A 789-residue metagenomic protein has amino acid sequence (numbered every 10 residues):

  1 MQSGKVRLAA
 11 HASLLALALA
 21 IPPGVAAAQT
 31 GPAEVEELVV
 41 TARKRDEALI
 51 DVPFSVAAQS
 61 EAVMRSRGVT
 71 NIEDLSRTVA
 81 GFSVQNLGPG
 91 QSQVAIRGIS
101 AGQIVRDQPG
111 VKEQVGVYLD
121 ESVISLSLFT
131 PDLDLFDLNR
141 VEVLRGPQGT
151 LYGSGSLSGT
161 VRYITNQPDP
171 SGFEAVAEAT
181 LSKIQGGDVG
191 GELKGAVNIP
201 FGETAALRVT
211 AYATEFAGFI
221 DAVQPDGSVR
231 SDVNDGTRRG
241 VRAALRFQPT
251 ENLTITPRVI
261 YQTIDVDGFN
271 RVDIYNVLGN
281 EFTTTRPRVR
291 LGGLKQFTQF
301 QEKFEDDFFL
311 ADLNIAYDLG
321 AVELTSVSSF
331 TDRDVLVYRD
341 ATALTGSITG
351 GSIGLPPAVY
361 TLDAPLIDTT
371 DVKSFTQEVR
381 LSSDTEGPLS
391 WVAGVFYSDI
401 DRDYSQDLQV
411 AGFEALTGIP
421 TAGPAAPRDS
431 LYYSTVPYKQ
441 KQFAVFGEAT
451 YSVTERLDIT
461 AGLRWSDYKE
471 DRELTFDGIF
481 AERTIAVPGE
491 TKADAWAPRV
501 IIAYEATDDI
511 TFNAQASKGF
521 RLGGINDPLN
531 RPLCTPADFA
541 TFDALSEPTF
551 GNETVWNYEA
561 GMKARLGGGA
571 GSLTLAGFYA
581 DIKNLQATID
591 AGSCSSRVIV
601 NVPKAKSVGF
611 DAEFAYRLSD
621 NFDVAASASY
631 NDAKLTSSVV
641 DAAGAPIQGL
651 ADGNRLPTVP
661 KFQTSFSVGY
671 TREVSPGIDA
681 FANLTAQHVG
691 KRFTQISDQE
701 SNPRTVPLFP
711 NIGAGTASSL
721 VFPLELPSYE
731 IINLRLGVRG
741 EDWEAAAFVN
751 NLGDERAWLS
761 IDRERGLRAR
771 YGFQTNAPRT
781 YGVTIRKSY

Functional and structural regions predicted by a protein language model:
M1-T78, N198, E251, A311 (+2 more regions): N-terminal Sec signal peptide and the immediately downstream disordered periplasmic leader that contains the TonB box
V35-P170, A560: Acidic, small-polar-rich N-terminal luminal/periplasmic segments of exported/outer-membrane proteins
K112-Q114, F136-R145, T150-Q224, S228-V241 (+6 more regions): Outer-membrane beta-barrel translocator/receptor signature
Q185-F269, D371-Q377, S382-I400, P437-S452 (+3 more regions): Transmembrane beta-barrel wall of Gram-negative outer-membrane proteins
K194, D312-A341, E505, T511-Q515 (+4 more regions): Membrane-embedded beta-barrel scaffold of Gram-negative outer-membrane proteins
R246-T250, L381-D384, F396-S398, V436-A580: Structural signature of Gram-negative outer-membrane beta-barrels, strongest in the C-terminal barrel of TonB-dependent
V392, R456-I459, A570-D581, V600-I696 (+1 more regions): Gram-negative outer-membrane beta-barrel transporters
A686-V706, G737-Y789: C-terminal beta-signal and adjacent terminal beta-strands/loops of Gram-negative outer-membrane beta-barrel proteins
